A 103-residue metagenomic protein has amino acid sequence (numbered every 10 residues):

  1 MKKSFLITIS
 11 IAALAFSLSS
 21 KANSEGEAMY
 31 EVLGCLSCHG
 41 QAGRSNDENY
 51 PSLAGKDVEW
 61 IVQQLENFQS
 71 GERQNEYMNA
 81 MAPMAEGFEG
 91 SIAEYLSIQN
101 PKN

Functional and structural regions predicted by a protein language model:
M1-I7: Positively charged n-region of N-terminal signal peptides that target proteins for export
T8-A15: Bacterial N-terminal signal peptides
F16-E31, Q41-N49, N67, N100-P101: Electrostatic cytochrome c docking/interface patches
E31-G34, A42, D57, F88: Short pre-active-site segment immediately N-terminal to redox-active cysteine/selenocysteine motifs in thiol-based
G34-Q41, I92, L96: The canonical Cys-X-X-Cys-His
N46-A54, Q69-N103: Axial heme c-ligation environment in periplasmic c-type cytochrome domains
